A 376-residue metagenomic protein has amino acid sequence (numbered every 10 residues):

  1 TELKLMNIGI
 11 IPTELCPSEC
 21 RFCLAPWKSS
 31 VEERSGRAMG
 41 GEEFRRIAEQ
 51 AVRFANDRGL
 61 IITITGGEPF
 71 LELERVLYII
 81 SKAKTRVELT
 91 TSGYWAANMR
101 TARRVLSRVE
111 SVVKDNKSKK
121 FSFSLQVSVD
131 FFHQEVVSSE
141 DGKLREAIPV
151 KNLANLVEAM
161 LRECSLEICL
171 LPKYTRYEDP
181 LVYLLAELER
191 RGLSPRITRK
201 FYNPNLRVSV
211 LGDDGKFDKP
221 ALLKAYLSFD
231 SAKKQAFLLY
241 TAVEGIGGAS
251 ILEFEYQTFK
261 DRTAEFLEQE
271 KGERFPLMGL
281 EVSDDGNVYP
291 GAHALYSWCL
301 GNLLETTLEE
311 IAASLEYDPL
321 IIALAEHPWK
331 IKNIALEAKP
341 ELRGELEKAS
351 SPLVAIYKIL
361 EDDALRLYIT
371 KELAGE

Functional and structural regions predicted by a protein language model:
T1-R46, F54, A292: Canonical Radical SAM [4Fe-4S] cluster-binding loop centered on the CxxxCxxC motif and its immediate flanking residues
P12, G66-G67, V129: Short acidic donor-binding/metal-coordinating loop in glycosyltransferase active sites
S30-E32, V87, E273, Y296-G301: A short local loop/turn or secondary-structure capping micro-motif enriched for an aromatic residue
S35-M39, E68, L300: Pocket-edge positions in alpha/beta enzyme catalytic cores
R45-T63, E72-E187: Radical SAM/AdoMet-radical enzyme domain recognition
E163-G291: A C-terminal junction/extension of Radical SAM enzymes
D285-E376: Flexible mid-to-C-terminal extensions adjoining Fe-S/redox cofactors in radical SAM and related proteins
